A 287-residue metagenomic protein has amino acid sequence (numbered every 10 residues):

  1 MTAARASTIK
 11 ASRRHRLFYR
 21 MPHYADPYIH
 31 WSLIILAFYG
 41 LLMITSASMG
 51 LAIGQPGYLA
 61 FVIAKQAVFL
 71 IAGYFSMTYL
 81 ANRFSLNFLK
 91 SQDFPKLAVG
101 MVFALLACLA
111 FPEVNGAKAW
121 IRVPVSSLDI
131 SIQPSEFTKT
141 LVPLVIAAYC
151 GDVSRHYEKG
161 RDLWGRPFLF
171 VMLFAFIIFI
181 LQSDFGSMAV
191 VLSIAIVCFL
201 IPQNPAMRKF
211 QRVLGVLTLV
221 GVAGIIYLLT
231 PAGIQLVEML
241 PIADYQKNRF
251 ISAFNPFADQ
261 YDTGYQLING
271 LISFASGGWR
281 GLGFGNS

Functional and structural regions predicted by a protein language model:
T2-W31, L42-S183: Membrane-helix boundary/helix-loop-helix interface segments in multi-pass membrane proteins
Y28-S32, F61, D244, Y261-G264: Electropositive phosphate-/nucleotide-binding environments in soluble metabolic enzymes
F94-V99, R161-I177, F185-M239: Hydrophobic alpha-helical segments of polytopic membrane proteins
V114, W120, F210-S287: Hydrophobic, glycine- and aromatic-enriched re-entrant/interface helices and adjoining loop segments
R122-V123, D152-R155, I194, C198 (+1 more regions): Short amphipathic alpha-helical coupling elements at transmembrane boundaries
L144, A148, V191-A195, D244 (+1 more regions): Residues on a specific face of well-ordered alpha-helices
F174-M188, S273-N286: Membrane-helix interface and discontinuous TM-entry motifs in multi-pass inner-membrane proteins
